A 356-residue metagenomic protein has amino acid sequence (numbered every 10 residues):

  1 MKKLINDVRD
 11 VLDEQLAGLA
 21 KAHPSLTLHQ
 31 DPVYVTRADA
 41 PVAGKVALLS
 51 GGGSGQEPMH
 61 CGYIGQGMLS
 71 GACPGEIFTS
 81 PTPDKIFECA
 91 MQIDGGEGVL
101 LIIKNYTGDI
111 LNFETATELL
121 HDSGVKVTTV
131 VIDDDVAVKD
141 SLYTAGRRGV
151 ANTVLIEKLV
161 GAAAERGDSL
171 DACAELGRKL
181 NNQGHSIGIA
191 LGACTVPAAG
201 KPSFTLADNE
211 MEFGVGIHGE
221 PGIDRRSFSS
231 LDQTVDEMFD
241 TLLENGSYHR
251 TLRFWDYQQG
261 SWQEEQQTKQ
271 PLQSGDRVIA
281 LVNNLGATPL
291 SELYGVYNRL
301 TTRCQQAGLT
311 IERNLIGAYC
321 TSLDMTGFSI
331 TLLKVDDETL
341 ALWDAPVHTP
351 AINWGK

Functional and structural regions predicted by a protein language model:
M1-L48, D208, D337, A345-K356: N-terminal amphipathic/basic leader segments beginning at the initiator methionine
K2, V46-G53, L69-A72, G98-T107 (+4 more regions): Short glycine-rich or small-residue beta-strand-to-loop segments that form or flank ligand, phosphate, metal/Fe-S
Q56, Y63-G96, L243: Glycine-rich oxoanion-binding loops at beta->alpha junctions
A72-I77, H121-G146, A307-T310: Short, acidic/small-residue loops that bind anionic groups at enzyme active sites
I110-G124, Y143, E292-N298: Short Gly/Thr/Asp-enriched flexible loops that form oxyanion-binding sites at enzyme active sites
K139-R147, E157-I223: Internal, active-site/partner-interface "lid" segment
K201-G295: Glycine-rich phosphate/diphosphate-binding loops and the adjacent beta-loop-alpha structural elements that coordinate
Q259-K356: C-terminal non-catalytic interaction/assembly regions of soluble proteins
